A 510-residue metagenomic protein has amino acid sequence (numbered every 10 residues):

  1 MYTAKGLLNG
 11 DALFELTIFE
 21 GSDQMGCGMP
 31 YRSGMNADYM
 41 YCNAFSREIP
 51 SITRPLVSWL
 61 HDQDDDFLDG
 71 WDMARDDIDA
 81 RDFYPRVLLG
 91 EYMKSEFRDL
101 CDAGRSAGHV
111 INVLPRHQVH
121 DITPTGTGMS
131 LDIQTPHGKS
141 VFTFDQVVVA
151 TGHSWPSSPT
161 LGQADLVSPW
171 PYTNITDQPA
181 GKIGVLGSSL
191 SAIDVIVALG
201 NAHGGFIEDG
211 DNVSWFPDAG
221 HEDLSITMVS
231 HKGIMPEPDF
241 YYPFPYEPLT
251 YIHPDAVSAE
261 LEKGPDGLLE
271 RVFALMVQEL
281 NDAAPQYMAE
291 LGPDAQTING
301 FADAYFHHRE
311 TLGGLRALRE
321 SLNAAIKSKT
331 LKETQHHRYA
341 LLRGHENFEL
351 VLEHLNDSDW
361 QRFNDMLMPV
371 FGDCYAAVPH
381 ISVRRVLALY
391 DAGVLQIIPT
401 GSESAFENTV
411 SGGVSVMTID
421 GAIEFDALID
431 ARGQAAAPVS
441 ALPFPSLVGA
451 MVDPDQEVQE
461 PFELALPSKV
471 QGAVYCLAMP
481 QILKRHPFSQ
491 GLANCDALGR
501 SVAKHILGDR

Functional and structural regions predicted by a protein language model:
M1-S33, D76-D509: Flavin (primarily FAD) cofactor-binding/catalytic cores of flavoenzymes
L8, A37, F45-R47, D65 (+1 more regions): A generic structural signal for solvent-exposed, polar alpha-helical segments
S33-S58, S225, E247-D255: N-terminal glycine-rich dinucleotide-binding loop that anchors FAD/FMN and/or NAD(P) in oxidoreductases
A44-S95: Conserved N-terminal/central alpha/beta ligand/cofactor-binding core
